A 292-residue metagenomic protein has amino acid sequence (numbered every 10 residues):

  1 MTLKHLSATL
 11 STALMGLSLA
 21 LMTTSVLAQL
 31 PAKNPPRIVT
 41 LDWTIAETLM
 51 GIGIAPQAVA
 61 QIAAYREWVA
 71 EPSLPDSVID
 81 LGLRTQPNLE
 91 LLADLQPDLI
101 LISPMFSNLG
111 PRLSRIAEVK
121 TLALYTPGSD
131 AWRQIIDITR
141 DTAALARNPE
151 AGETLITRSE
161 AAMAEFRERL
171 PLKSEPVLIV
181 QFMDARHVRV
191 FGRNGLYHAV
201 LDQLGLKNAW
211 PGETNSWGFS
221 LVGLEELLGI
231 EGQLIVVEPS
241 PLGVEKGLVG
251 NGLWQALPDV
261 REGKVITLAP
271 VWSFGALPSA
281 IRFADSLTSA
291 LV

Functional and structural regions predicted by a protein language model:
T2-M15: Bacterial N-terminal signal peptides that target proteins for export
T23-S25: N-terminal signal peptide c-region/cleavage motif recognized by signal peptidases
P36-R37, D137, Q233-V292: Structured C-terminal subdomain patch of bacterial secreted/periplasmic proteins
R37-L91, L95, M105: A short, structured surface patch at a secondary-structure boundary
A63-W68, V190-F219: Alpha-helical, coiled-coil/dimerization segments enriched in small aliphatic residues
Q96-I102, L224-L227, E231-I235: Proline-aspartate-enriched helix->loop->beta-strand connector
R115-M183, W210-P211, S273, P278-V292: Extracytoplasmic substrate-binding proteins
